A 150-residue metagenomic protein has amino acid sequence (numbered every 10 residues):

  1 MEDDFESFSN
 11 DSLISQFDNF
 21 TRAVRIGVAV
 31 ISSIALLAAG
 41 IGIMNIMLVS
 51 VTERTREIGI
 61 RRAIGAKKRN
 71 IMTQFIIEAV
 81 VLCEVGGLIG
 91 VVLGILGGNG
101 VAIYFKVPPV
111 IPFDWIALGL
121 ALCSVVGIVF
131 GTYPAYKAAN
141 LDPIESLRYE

Functional and structural regions predicted by a protein language model:
M1-I26: Mechanotransmission and gating elements of multispan inner-membrane complexes involved in transport and envelope
D18-N19, R56, R148: A short local structural element in Rossmann-fold oxidoreductases
I26-A102, K106, V110, D114-F130 (+1 more regions): Transmembrane alpha-helical interface segments in multi-pass membrane proteins
A135-E150: Short cytosolic juxtamembrane segments of multi-pass membrane proteins
